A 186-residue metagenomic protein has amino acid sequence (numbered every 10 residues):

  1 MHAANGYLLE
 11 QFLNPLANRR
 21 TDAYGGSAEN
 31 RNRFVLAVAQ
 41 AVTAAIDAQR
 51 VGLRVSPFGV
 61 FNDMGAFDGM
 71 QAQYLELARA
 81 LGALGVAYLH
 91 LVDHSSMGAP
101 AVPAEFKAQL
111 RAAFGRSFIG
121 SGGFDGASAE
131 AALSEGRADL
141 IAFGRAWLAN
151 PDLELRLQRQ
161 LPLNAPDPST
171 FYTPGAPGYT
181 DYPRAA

Functional and structural regions predicted by a protein language model:
M1-A186: Flavin-dependent oxidoreductase catalytic cores
